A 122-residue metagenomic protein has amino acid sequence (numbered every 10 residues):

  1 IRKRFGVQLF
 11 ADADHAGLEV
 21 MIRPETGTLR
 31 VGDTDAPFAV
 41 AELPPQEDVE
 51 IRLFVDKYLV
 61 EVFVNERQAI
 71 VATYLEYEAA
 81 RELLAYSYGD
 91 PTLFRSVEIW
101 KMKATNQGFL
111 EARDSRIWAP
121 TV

Functional and structural regions predicted by a protein language model:
I1-V122: Beta-rich accessory regions
